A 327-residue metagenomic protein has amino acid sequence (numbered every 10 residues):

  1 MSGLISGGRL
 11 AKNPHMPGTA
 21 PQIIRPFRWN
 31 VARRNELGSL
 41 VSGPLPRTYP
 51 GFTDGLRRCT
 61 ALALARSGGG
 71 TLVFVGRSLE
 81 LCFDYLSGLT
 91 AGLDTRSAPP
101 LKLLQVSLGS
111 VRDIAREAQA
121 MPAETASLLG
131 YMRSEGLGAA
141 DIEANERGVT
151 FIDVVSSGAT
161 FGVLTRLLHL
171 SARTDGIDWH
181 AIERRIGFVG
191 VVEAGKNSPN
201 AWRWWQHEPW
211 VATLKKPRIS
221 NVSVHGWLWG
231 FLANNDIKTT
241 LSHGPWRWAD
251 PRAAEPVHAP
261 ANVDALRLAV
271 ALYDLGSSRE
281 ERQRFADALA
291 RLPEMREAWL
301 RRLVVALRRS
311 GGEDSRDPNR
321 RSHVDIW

Functional and structural regions predicted by a protein language model:
S2-S39, T90-L93, S97-K102: Short, compositionally biased "basic patch" segments
I5-W29, G68, R166-W327: PRPP-dependent phosphoribosyltransferase catalytic core
P44-G69: A short, well-structured juxtamembrane/interface segment
A63-L64, T90-R96, M132-E143, H169-I182: Alpha-helix termini
G69-G76: Short glycine-rich phosphate-binding loop at a beta-alpha junction
T71, R147-T150: Structural motif
E80-T90, I114-E117, A159-L168, N197-W204: A short acidic (Asp/Glu
D94-G148, S156-A159, V163: Short, glycine/charge-rich flexible loops or terminal/linker lids adjacent to PRPP-binding catalytic cores
